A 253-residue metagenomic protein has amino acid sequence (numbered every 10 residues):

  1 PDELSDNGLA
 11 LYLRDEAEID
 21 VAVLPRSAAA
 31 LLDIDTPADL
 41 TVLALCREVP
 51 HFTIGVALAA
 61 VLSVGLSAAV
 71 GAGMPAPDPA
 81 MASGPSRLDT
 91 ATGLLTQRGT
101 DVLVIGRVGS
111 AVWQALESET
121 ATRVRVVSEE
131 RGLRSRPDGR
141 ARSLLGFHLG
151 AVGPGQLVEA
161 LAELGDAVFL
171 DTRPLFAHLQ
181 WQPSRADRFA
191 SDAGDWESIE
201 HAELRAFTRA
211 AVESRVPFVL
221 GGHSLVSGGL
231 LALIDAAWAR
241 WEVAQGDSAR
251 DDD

Functional and structural regions predicted by a protein language model:
P1: Conserved beta-loop-beta/alpha segment of the NTase-like Rossmann-fold superfamily that binds/positions NTPs
L4-D252: Conserved alpha/beta core of the MobA/IspD/sugar-nucleotide pyrophosphorylase nucleotidyltransferase superfamily
